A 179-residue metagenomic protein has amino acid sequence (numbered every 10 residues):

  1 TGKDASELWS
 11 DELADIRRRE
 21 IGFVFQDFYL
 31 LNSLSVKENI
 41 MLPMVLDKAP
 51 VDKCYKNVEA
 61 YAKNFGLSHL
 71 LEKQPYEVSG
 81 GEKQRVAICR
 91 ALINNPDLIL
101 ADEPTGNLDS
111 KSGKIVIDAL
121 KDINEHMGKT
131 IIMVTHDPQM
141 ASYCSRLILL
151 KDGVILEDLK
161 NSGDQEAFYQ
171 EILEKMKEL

Functional and structural regions predicted by a protein language model:
T1-R146: ABC family nucleotide-binding domain
S10-L13, L120, D152-V154, D158-G163: Conserved beta-to-alpha transition
L149: Short aromatic-centered micro-motifs
V154-E178: Conserved beta-strand-loop-alpha-helix hinge in the C-terminal portion of ABC ATPase nucleotide-binding domains
